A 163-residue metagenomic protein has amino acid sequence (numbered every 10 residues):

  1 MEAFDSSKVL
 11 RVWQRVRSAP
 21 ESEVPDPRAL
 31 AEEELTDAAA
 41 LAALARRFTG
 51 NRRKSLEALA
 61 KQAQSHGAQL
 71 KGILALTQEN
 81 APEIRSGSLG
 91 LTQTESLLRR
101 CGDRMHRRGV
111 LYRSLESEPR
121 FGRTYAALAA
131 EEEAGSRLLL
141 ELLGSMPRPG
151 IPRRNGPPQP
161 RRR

Functional and structural regions predicted by a protein language model:
M1-R163: Non-heme di-metal
